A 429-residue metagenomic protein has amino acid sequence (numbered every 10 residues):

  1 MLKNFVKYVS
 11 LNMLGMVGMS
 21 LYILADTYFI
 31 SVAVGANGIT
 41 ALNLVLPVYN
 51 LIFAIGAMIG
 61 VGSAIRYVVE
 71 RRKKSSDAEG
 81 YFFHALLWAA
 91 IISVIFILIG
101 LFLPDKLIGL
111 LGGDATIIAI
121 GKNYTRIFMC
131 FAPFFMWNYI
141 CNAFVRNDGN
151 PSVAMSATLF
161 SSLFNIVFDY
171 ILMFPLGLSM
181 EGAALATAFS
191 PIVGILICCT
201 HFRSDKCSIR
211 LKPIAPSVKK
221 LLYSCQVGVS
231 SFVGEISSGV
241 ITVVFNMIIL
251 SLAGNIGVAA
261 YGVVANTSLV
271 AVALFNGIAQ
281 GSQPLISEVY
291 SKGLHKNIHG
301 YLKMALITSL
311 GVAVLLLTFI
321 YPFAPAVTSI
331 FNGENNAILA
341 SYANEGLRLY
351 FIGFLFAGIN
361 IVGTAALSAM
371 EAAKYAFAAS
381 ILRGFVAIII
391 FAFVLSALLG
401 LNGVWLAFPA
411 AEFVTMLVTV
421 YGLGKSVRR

Functional and structural regions predicted by a protein language model:
M1-M13, Y67-F131, P175-V229, I286-I352 (+1 more regions): Short alpha-helical transmembrane segments in multi-pass integral membrane proteins
M1-V34, P47-G62, R66, A90-I97 (+4 more regions): N-terminal transmembrane alpha-helices
K7-D26, I127, N138, S161 (+5 more regions): Transmembrane helical elements of multi-pass membrane transporters/channels
L21-T40, I108-A115, I171-L178, G239-N266 (+4 more regions): Helix-terminus/linker motif at the lipid-water interface of multi-pass membrane proteins
D26, S63, L103-P104, C141 (+11 more regions): Hydrophobic/aromatic residues in alpha-helical transmembrane segments
A36-P47, G121, T125, A184 (+2 more regions): Small-residue hotspots at the loop-to-helix junctions and early N-terminal turns of transmembrane alpha-helices
I39-L98, F135-A154, A260-A324, A357-A379 (+1 more regions): Small-residue-rich hydrophobic transmembrane alpha-helices
G60, I127-R146, A154-N165, A183-C198 (+4 more regions): Short runs within selected transmembrane alpha-helices of multi-pass transporters and secretion channels
